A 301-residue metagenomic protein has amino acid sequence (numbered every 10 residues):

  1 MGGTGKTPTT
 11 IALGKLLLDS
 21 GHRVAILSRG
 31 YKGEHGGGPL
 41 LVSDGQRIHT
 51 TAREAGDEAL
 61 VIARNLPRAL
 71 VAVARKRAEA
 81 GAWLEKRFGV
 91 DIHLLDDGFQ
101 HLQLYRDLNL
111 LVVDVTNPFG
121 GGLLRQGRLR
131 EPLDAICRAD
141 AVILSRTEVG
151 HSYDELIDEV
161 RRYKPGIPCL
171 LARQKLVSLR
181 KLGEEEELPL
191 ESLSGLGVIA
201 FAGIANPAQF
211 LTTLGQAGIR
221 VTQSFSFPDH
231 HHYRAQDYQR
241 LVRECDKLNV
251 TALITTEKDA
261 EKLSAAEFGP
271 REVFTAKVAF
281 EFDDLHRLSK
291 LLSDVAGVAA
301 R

Functional and structural regions predicted by a protein language model:
M1-L13: Glycine-rich phosphate-binding P-loop
T7, I62, D96, A139 (+3 more regions): Residue-level signal for inorganic ion chemistry
I11-A72, W83, G89: N-terminal phosphate/diphosphate-binding loop that engages ATP/GTP or pyrophosphate donors across diverse enzyme folds
S28, R75, D97, R146 (+1 more regions): Short secondary-structure boundary segments
N65-Y105: Phosphate-binding/switch loop-helix module in NTP-utilizing enzymes
W83-K86, D97-S194, I199, L211-L214 (+3 more regions): Conserved catalytic-core segment of NTP-binding enzymes
K175-V177, F227-H232, P270-R301: Short, flexible loop segments at boundaries between secondary-structure elements
V177, E184-E186, E191-A235, S293-D294 (+1 more regions): Redox- and metal-dependent alpha/beta enzyme cores, enriched for Fe-S-associated oxidoreductases and cofactor-handling
